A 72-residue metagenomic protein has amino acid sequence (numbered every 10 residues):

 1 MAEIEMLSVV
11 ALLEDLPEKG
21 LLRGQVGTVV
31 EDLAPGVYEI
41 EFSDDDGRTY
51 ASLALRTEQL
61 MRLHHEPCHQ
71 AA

Functional and structural regions predicted by a protein language model:
M1: Histidine- and aromatic-rich ligand-binding microenvironments
I4-E66: Basic/aromatic-rich interaction segments and small domains that mediate binding to polyanionic partners
E66-A72: Long, low-complexity intrinsically disordered regions
